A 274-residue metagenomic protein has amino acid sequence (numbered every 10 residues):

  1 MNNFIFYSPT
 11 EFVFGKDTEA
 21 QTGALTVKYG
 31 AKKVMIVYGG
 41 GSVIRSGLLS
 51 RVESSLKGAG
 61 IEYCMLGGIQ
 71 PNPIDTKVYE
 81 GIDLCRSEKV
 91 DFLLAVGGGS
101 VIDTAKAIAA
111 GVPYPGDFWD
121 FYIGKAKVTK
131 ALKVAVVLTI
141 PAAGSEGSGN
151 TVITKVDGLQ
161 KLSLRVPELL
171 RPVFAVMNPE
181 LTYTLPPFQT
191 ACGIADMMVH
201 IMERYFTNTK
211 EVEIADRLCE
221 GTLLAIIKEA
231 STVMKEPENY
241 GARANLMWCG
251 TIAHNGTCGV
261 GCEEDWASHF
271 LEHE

Functional and structural regions predicted by a protein language model:
M1-F92: ATP/NTP phosphate-donor binding region
E11, K33-M35, Y63-C64, D91-L94 (+6 more regions): Structural motif
E19-T22, I44-L48, D75-K77, S100-K106 (+3 more regions): Short glycine/serine/threonine-rich phosphate/pyrophosphate-binding segments that cradle anionic phosphate groups
R51-V52, I82, V101-Y114, G147-N150: Short Gly/Thr/Asp-enriched flexible loops that form oxyanion-binding sites at enzyme active sites
S87, A105-P113, V128, G259-V260: Alpha-helix C-terminal capping segments
P113-E211: A glycine/threonine-rich phosphate-anchoring loop and its flanking beta-alpha core in nucleotide/phosphate-binding
R204, N208-E274: Active-site segments that bind and position negatively charged phosphate/pyrophosphate groups
